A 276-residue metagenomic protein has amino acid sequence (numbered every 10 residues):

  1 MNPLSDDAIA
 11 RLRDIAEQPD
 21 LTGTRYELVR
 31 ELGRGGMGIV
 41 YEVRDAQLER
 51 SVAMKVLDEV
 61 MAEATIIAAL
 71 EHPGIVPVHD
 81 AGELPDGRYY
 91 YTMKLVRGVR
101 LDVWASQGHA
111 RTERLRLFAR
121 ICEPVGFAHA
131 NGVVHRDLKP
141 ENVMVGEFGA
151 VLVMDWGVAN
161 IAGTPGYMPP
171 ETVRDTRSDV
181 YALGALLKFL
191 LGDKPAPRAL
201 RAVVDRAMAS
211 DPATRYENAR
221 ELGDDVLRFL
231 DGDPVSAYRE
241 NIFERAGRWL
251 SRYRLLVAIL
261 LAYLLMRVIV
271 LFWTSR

Functional and structural regions predicted by a protein language model:
M1-R30, V226-F229: Short N-terminal regulatory/linker segments that flank and modulate the kinase catalytic core
E27-V29, Y41-R44, R97, R116 (+6 more regions): C-terminal lobe helix-coil module of Hanks-type protein kinase domains
G33, E71-G74, P85-R88: Flexible N-lobe loop architecture of eukaryotic-like protein kinase catalytic domains
R44-S51: Conserved N-lobe loop of protein kinases adjacent to the ATP-binding glycine-rich P-loop
D58-A69: AlphaC helix of the eukaryotic protein kinase fold
D80-G82: A short, aromatic-enriched beta-strand patch in the conserved N-lobe beta-sheet of the protein kinase catalytic domain
D86-R100: Conserved short submotifs of the Hanks-type protein kinase catalytic core that shape the nucleotide-binding pocket
R100-A110: AlphaC helix of the protein kinase catalytic domain
